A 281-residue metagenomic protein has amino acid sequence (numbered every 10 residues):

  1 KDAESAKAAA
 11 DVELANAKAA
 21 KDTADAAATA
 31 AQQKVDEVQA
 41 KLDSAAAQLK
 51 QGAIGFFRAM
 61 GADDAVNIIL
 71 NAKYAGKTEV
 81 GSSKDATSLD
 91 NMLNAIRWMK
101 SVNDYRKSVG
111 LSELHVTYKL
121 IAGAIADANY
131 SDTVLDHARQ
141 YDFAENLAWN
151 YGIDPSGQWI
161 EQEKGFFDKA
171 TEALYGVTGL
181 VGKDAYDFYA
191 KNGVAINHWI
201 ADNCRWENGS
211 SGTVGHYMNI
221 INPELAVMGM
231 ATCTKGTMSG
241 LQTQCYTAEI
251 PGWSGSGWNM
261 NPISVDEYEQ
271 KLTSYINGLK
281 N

Functional and structural regions predicted by a protein language model:
K1-F56: Extended amphipathic alpha-helical heptad-repeat regions
Q33-D36, G52-G55, D64, T78 (+4 more regions): Residue-level marker of intrinsically disordered, low-complexity segments enriched for small/polar residues
K41-E145, S156, Y217, P223-K235 (+1 more regions): Short, well-ordered surface patches within globular domains
K50, A62, G182-A185, N192 (+1 more regions): Short amphipathic alpha-helical segments that mediate assembly, nucleic-acid/protein binding, or membrane association
G110-V116, E207-G212, N259-M260: Short, exposed beta-strand "edge-strand" segments with a Pro/Gly-rich flavor and a Y/T-containing core
Y141-G257: A well-ordered secondary-structure block
G240-N281: Low-complexity, Gly/Ser/Thr/Pro-rich intrinsically disordered linker/tail segments
